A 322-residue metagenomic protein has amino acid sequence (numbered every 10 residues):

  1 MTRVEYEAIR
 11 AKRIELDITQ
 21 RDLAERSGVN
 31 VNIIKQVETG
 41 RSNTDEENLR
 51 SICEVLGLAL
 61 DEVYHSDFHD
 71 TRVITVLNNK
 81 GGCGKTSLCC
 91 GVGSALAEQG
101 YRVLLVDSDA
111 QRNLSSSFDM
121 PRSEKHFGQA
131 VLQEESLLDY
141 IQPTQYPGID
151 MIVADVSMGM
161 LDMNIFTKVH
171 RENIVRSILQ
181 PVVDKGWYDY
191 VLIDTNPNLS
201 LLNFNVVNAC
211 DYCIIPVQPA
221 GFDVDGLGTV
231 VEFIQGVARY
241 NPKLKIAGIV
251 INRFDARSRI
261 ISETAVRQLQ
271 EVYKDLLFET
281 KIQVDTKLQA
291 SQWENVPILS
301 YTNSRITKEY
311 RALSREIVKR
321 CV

Functional and structural regions predicted by a protein language model:
M1-V4: A detector for short, charged/polar N-terminal pre-domain segments
E7-I14, Q20-R21, N32, Q36-R50 (+1 more regions): P-loop NTP-binding core
I14, E25, E54: Alpha-helical residues within the helix-turn-helix
G28: Long, contiguous binding/interaction regions
